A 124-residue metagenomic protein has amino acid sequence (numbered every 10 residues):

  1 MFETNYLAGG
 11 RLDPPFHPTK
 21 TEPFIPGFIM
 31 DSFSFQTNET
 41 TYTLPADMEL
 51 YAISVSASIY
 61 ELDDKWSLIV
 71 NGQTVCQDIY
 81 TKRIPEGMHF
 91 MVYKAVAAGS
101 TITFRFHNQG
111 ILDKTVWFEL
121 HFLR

Functional and structural regions predicted by a protein language model:
M1-R124: Beta-strand-centric surfaces of beta-sandwich/beta-rich domains
